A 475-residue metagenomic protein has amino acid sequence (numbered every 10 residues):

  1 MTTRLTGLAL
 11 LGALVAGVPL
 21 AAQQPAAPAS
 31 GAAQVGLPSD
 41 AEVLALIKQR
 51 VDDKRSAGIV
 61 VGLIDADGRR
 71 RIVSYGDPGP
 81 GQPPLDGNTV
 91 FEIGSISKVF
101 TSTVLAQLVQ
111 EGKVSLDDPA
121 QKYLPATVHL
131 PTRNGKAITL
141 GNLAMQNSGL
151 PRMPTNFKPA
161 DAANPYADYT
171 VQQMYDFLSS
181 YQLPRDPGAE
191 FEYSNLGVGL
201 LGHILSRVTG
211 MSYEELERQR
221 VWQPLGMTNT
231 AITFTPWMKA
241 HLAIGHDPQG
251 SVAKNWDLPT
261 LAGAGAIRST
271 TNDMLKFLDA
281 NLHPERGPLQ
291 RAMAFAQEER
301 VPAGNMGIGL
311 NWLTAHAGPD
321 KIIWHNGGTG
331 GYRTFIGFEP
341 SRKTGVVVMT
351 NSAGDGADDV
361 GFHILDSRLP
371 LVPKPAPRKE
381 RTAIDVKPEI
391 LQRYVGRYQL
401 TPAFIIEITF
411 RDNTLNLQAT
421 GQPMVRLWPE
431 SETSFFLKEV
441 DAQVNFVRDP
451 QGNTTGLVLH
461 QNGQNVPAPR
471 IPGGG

Functional and structural regions predicted by a protein language model:
G7-P19: Bacterial N-terminal signal peptides
Q23-V73, S206-M211, E215-Q219, Q223 (+1 more regions): Catalytic loop of the DD-peptidase/beta-lactamase superfamily, centered on the K-T-G motif and neighboring
G31-G36, V90-E92, T127-P131, A160-P165 (+4 more regions): Second-shell loop/turn segments in exported
V35-I93, K113-S115, K122, L130 (+1 more regions): Short, conserved catalytic-motif segment at the N-terminal edge
L37-A41, F91-V99, V114, D118 (+9 more regions): Soluble non-cytosolic domains of exported or imported proteins
L44-K48, V61, D67-G68, F91-A120 (+3 more regions): Active-site SXXK
G81, G87, E92-I96, L108-T155 (+4 more regions): Active-site helix/loop module of the DD-peptidase/beta-lactamase fold, centered on the serine-lysine SxxK catalytic
Q172-P184, G245-P259, A317: The feature captures the short pre-catalytic strand/loop hairpin that immediately precedes and shapes the active-site
